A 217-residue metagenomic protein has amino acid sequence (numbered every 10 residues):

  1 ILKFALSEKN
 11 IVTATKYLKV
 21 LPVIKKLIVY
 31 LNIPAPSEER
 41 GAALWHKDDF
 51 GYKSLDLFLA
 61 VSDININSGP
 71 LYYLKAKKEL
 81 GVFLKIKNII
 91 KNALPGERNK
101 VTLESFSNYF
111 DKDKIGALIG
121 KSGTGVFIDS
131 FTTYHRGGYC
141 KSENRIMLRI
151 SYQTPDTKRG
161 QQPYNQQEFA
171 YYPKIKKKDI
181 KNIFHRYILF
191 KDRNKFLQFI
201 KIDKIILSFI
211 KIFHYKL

Functional and structural regions predicted by a protein language model:
I1-V23, A117-K121, K195-L217: N-terminal auxiliary "cap/dimerization" subdomain that precedes the catalytic jelly-roll/cupin core of mononuclear
K9-L80: Conserved double-stranded beta-helix
S37, I66-N67, G81-V82, H135-G137 (+1 more regions): Short catalytic/ligand-binding loop motif for oxyanion handling, primarily in non-cytosolic enzymes, centered on
G41-D48, L118-I119, R136-C140: Short histidine-centered beta-strand/loop micro-motifs that create catalytic or ligand/metal-coordination sites
G41-W45, K100-D111, P163-Q167: Short, surface-exposed loop/helix-turn segments at secondary-structure junctions that function as lids/hinges flanking
L44, D56-A60, I115-A117, G125-F127 (+1 more regions): Conserved hydrophobic/aromatic beta-strand scaffold that supports enzyme active sites
N67-T133: Double-stranded beta-helix
K87-N88, G125, F131-L217: Non-heme Fe(II)/2-oxoglutarate
